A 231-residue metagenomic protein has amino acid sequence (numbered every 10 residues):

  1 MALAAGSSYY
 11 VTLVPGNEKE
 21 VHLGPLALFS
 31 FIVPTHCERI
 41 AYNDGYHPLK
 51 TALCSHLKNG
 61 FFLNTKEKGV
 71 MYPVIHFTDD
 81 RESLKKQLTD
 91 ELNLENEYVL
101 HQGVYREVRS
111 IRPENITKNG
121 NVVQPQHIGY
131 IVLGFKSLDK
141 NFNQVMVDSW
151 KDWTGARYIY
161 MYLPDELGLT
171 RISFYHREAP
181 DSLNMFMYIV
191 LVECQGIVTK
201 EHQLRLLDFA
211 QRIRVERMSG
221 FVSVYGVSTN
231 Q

Functional and structural regions predicted by a protein language model:
M1-V70, D79-K86, E97-R171, E178-L204 (+1 more regions): Short S/T/G/P-rich N-terminal loop/turn motif that feeds into the first structured element of a domain
Q87-L92: Short, aromatic/basic amphipathic alpha-helical patches
N93-Q102, R171, R177, D208-G220: Short amphipathic alpha-helical linker/capping segments at the junctions of internal repeats and modular domains
K200-Q231: Hydrophilic extracytoplasmic domains
